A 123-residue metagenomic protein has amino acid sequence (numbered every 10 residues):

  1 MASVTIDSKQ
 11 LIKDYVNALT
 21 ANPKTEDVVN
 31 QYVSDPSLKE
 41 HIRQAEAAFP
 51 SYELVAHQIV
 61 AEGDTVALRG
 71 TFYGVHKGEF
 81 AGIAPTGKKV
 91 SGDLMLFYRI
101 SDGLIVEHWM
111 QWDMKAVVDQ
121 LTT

Functional and structural regions predicted by a protein language model:
M1-T123: C-terminal and inter-domain tail/linker signature
